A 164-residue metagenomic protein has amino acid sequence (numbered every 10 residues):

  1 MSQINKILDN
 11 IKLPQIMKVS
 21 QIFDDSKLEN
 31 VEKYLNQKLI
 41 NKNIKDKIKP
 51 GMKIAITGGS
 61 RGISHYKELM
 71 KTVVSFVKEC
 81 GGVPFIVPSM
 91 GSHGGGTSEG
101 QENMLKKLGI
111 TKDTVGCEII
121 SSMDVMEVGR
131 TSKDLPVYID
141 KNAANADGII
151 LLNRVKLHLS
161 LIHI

Functional and structural regions predicted by a protein language model:
M1-D134: Metallocofactor- and cofactor-centric catalytic cores in central/energy metabolism, strongly enriched
S60-G62, R154-L157: Short glycine-rich anion-binding loops that position phosphate/pyrophosphate groups of nucleotides and phosphorylated
K107-T111, I149-K156: Mid-sequence acidic-hydrophobic segments that form the walls of catalytic/ligand-binding cavities or oligomerization
M126-N153: Hydrophobic alpha-helical hairpins/lids featuring a short glycine-rich hinge
I162-I164: Conserved small/polar residues in nucleotide/adenosyl-binding loops
